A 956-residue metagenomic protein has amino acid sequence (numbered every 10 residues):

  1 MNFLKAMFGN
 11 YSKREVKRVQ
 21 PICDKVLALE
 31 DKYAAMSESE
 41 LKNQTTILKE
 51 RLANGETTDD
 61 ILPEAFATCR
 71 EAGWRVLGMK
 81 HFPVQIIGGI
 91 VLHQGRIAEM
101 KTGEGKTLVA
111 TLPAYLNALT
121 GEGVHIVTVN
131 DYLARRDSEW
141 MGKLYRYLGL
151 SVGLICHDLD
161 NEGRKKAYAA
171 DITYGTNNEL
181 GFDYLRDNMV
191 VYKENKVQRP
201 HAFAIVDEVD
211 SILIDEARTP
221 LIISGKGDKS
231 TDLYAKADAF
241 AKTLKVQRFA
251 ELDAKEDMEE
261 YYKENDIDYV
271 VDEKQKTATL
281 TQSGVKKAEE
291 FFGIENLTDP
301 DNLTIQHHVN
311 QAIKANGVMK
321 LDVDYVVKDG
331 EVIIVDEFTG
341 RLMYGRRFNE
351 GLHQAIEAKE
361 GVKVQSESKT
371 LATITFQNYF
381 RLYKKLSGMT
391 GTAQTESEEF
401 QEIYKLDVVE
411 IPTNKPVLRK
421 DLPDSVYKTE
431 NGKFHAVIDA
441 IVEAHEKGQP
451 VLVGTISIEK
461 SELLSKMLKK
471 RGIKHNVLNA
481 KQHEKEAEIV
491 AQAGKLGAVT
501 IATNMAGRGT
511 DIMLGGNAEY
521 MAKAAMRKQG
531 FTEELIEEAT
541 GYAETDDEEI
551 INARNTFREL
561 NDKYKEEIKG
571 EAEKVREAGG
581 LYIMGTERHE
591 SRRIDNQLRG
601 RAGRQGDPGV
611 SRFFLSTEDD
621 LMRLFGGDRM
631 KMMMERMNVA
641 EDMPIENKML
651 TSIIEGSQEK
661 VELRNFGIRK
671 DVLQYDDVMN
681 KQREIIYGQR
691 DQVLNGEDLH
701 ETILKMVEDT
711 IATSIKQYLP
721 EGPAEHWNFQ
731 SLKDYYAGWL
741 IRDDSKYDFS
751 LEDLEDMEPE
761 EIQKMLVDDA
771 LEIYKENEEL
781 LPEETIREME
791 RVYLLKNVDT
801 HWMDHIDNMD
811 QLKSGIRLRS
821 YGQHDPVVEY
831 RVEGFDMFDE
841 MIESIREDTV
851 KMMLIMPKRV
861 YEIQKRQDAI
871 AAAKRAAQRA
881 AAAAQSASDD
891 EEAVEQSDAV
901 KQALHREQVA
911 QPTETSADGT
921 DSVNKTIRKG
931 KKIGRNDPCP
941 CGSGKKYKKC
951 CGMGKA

Functional and structural regions predicted by a protein language model:
M1-N638, Y687-G688, D709: Conserved P-loop NTPase motor core
F3, E396, Q449, G497-A498 (+5 more regions): Generic detector of short, well-ordered, non-transmembrane alpha-helical segments enriched in hydrophobic residues
K13, K32-A35, N54, G78 (+22 more regions): Intrinsically disordered or highly flexible coil/loop and linker segments, enriched in small and charged/polar residues
V16-V19, A34-K42, G55-F66, F82 (+20 more regions): Conserved phosphate/pyrophosphate-binding and hydrolysis machinery centered on Walker-type P-loop NTPases, extending
C23-V26, L41, T45-L52, L62-R70 (+12 more regions): Short amphipathic alpha-helical coiled-coil/interface segments
A65-R70, L92, T173, V209 (+9 more regions): Core structural elements
F613-F614, D620, L624, R629-V672 (+1 more regions): Arginine-glycine-biased low-complexity disordered regions
Q689-A956: Acidic/negatively charged segments and metal-coordination signatures
